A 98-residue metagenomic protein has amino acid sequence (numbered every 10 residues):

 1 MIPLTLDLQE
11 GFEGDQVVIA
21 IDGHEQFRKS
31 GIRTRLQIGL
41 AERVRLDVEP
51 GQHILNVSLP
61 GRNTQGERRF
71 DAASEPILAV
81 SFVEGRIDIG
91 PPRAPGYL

Functional and structural regions predicted by a protein language model:
M1-L98: Terminal leader/tail segments of proteins
